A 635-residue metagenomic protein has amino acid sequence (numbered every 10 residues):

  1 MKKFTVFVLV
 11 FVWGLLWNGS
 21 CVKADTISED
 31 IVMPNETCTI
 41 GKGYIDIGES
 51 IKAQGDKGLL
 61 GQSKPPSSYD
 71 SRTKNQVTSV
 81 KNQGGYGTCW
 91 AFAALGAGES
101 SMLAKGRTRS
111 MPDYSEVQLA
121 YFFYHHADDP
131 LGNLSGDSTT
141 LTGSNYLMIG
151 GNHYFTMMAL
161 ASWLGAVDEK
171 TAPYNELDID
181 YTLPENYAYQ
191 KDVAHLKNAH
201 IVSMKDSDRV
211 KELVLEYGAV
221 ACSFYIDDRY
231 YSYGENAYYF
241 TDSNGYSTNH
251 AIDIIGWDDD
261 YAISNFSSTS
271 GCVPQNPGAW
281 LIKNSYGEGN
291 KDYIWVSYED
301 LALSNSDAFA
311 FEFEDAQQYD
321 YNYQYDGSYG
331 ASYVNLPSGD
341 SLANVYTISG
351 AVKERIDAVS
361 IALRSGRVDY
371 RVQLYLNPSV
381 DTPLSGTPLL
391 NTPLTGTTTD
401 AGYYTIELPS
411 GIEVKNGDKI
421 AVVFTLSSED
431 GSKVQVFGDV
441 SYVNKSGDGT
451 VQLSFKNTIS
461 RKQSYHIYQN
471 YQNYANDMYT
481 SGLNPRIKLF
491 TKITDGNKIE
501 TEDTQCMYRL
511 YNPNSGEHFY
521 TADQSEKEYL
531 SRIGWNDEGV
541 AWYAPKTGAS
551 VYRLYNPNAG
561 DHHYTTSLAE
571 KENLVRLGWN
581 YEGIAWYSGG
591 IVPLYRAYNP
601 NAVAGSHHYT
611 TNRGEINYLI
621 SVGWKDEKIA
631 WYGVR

Functional and structural regions predicted by a protein language model:
M1-F4: Positively charged n-region of N-terminal signal peptides that target proteins for export
V8-L16: Bacterial N-terminal signal peptides
W17-T26: Sec-dependent signal peptide cleavage junction
D25-D357, A362-D400, S428-N444, L489-I493: Catalytic-core signature of thiol
G402-Y404: Short strand-edge motifs at loop-to-beta-strand transitions and within beta-strands of extracellular beta-rich domains
I412-F424: Noncatalytic modules at the cell exterior or secretory-pathway interfaces, chiefly beta-strand-rich lectin/adhesion
T425-N497: Short, surface-exposed beta-strand/loop patches at domain edges that form aromatic-rich interfacial subsites
E500-R635: Extracellular glycan-binding segments that recognize GlcNAc-based cell-wall polysaccharides
